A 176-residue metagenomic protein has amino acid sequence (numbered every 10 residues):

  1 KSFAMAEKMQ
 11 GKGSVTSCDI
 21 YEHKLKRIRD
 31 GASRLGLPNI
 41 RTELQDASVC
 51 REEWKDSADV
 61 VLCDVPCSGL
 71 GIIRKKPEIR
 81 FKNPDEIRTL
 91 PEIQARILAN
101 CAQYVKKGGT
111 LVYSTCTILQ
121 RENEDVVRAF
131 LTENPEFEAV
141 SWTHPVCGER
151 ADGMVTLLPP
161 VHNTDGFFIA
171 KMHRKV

Functional and structural regions predicted by a protein language model:
K1-V176: S-adenosylmethionine
